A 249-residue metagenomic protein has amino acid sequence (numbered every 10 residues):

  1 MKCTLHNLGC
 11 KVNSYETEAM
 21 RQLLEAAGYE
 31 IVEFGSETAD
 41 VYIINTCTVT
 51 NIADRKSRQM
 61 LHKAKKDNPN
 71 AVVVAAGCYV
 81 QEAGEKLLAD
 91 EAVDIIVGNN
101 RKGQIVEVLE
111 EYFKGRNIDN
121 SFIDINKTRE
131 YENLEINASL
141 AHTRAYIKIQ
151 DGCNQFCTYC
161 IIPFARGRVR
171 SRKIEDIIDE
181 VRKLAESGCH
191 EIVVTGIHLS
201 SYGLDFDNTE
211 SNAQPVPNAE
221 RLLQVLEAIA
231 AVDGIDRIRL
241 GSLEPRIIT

Functional and structural regions predicted by a protein language model:
M1-Y202, R221: Proteins enriched for Cys/Gly/acidic motifs involved in redox and nucleic-acid/cofactor modification
V73-V74, E82, E186-T249: Conserved SAM/AdoMet-binding glycine-rich loop
